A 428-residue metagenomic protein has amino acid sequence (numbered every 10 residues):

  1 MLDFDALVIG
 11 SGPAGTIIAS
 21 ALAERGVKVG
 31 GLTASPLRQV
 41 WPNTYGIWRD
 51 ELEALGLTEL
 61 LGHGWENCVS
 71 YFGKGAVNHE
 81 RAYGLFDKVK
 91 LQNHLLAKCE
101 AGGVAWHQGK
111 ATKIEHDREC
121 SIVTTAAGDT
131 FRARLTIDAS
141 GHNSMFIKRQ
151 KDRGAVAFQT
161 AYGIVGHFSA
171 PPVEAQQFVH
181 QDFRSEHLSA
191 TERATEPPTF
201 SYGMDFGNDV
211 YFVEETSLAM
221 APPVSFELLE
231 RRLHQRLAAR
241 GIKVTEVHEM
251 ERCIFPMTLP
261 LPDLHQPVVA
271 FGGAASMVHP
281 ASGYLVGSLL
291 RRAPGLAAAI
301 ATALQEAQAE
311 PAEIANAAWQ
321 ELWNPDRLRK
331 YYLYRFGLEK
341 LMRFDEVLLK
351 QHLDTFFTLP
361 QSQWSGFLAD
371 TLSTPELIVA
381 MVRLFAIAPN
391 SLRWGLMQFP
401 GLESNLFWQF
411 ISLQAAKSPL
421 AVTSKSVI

Functional and structural regions predicted by a protein language model:
M1-A14: Beta1/beta-strand and adjacent pyrophosphate-binding region of the FAD-binding site in flavoprotein oxidoreductases
I9, D138-A139, A270: Redox-cofactor binding/interface segments in oxidoreductases and associated redox assembly factors
A14, L37, N143: Conserved Rossmann-like nucleotide-cofactor binding loop
I17, A21-F72: N-terminal FAD cofactor-binding segment of flavoenzymes
R49-K110, I114-D117: A conserved beta-strand/loop capping segment in the N-terminal third of enzymes that catalyze redox or closely related
G102-K243: Predominantly flavin-linked oxidoreductase catalytic cores and closely associated redox partners
S201, S217-A299, Q305: FAD/FMN-dependent oxidoreductases across multiple families
A298-I428: Long, low-complexity C-terminal extensions of enzymes
